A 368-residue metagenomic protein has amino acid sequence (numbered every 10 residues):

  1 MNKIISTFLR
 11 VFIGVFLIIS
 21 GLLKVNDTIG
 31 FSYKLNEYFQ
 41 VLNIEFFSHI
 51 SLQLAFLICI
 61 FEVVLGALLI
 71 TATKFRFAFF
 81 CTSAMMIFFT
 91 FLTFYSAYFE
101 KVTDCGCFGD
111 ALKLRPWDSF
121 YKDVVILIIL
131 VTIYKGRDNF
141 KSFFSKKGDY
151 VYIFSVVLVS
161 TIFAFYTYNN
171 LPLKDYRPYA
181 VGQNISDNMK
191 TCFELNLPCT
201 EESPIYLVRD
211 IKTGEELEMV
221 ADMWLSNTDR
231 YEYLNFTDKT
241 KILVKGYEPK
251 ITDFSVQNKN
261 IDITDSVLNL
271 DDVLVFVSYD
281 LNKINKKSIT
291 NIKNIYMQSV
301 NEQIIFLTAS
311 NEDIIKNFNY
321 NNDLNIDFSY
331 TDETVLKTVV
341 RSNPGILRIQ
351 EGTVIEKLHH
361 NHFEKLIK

Functional and structural regions predicted by a protein language model:
M1-I5, K135-F143: Membrane-interface junctions at the ends of membrane-embedded or membrane-associated helices
K3-N26, S51-L92: Functionalized membrane-embedded alpha-helices
T28-H49: Extracytosolic (periplasmic/ER-lumenal) interhelical loops and adjacent juxtamembrane/interface segments of multi-pass
Y33, E37, T103-D110, S142 (+1 more regions): Membrane-interface helix termini and inter-helical loops of multi-pass transporters
N43-F61, W117-Y121: Interfacial helix-start motif at the membrane-water boundary
I87-F140: Membrane-embedded alpha-helical segments of integral membrane proteins
F144-K174: Internal/C-terminal transmembrane anchor helices
A180-G345, I349-K368: Extracytosolic and intramembrane catalytic regions of membrane-associated proteins in envelope/secretory systems
